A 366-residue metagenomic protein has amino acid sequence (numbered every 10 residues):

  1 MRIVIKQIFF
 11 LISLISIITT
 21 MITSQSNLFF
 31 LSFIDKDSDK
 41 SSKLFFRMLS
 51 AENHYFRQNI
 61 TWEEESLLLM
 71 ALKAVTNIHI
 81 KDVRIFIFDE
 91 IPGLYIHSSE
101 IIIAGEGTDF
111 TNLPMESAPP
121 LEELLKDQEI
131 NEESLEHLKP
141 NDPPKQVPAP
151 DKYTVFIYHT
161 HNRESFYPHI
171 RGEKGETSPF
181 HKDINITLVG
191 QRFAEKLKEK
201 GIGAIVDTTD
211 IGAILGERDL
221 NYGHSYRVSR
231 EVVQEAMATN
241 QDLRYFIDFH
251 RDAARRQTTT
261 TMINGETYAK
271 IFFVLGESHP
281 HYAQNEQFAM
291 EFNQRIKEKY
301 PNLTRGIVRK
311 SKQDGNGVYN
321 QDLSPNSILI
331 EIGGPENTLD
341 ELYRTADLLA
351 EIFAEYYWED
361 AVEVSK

Functional and structural regions predicted by a protein language model:
M1-I87: N-terminal membrane-targeting segments
S66-T160, E164-I170: Non-catalytic propeptide/linker segments at domain boundaries
N162-S165, D210-I214, R251-R256, S278-H281 (+2 more regions): Solvent-exposed loop/turn segments at secondary-structure junctions within structured extracellular/periplasmic domains
K174-I186, F193, L215-H224, L275-A283 (+1 more regions): Second-shell loop/turn segments in exported
H181, R255-Q284: A short, glycine/acidic-enriched catalytic loop
K182-T258: Catalytic-core regions of hydrolytic enzymes
A283-K310: Active-site-adjacent substrate-binding region of metalloamidase/peptidase-like peptide-processing proteins
G306-K366: Active-site-adjacent mobile loop/cap segments within catalytic or ligand-binding domains
